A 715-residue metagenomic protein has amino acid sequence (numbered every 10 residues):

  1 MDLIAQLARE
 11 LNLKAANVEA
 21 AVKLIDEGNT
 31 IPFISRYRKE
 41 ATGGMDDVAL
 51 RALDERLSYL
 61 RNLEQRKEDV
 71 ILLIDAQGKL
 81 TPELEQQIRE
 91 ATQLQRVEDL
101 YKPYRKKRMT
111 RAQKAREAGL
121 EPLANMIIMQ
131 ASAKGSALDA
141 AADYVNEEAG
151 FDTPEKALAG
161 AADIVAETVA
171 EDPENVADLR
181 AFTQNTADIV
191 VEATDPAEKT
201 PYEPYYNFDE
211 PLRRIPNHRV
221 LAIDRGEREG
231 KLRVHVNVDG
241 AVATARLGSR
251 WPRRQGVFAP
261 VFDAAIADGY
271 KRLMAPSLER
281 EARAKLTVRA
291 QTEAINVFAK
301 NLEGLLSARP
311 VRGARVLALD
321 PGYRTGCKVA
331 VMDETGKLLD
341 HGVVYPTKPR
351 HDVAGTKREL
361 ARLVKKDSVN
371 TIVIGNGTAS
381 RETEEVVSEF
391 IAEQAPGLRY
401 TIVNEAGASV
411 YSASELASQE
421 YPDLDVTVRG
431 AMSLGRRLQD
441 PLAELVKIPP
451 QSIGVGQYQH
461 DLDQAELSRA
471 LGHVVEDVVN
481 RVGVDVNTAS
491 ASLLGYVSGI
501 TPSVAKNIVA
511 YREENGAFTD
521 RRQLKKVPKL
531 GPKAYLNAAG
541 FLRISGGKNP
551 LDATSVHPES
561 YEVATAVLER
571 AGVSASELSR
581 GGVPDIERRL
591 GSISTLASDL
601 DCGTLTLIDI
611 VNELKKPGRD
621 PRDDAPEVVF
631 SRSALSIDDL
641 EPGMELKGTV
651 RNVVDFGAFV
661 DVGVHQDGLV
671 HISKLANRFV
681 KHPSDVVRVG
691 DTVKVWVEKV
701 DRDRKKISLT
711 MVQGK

Functional and structural regions predicted by a protein language model:
N12, R309-V311, E476-A510, R632-V670 (+1 more regions): C-terminal accessory/binding modules appended to enzymatic or scaffolding proteins
K23-D26, P103, K114-E117, A222-G226 (+15 more regions): Replace "in large, NTP-powered and nucleic-acid-processing enzymes" with "in large, NTP-powered factors and other
T30-I31, D46-E148, D340, R481-D624 (+3 more regions): Accessory alpha-helical DNA-binding modules that contact the DNA backbone or grooves
F33, A49-A52, Y59-A318, G322-D423 (+1 more regions): Duplex nucleic acid-engaging cores and interfaces of nucleic-acid transaction enzymes
R96, L100, T401, G407 (+2 more regions): Long, charge-rich intrinsically disordered scaffolds of nucleic-acid metabolism proteins
A140-P154, N207-P211, R225, N237 (+5 more regions): Low-complexity, acidic/Ser/Thr- and charged residue-rich accessory regions of DNA metabolism proteins
A181-I189, L319-Y323, G377-A379, V403-V410 (+5 more regions): A glycine-rich phosphate-binding loop feature that marks nucleotide/adenosyl-phosphate handling sites
E281-A299, S452-G483, A597-P642: Long, charged amphipathic helices and adjacent flexible linkers at domain junctions
